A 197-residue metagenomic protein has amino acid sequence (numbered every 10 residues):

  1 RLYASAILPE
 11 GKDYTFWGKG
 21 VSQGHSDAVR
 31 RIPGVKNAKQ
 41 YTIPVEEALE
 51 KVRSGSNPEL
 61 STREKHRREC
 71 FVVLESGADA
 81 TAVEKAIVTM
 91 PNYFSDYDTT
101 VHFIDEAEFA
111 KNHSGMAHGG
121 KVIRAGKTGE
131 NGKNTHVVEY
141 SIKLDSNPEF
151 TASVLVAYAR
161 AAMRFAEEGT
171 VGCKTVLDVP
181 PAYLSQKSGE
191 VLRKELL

Functional and structural regions predicted by a protein language model:
R1-G20, H25: Rossmann-like NAD(P)H-binding beta-loop-alpha module
L2, E50-R53, V176: Short secondary-structure transition/capping segments
A6-D13, R30-A38, N92, R160-V171: Generic secondary-structure signature for well-ordered alpha-helical cores
S22-A159: C-terminal substrate-binding/catalytic lobe of Rossmann-fold NAD(P)-dependent oxidoreductases
G132-L197: NAD(P)-dependent Rossmann-like dehydrogenase/reductase catalytic/cofactor-binding core
